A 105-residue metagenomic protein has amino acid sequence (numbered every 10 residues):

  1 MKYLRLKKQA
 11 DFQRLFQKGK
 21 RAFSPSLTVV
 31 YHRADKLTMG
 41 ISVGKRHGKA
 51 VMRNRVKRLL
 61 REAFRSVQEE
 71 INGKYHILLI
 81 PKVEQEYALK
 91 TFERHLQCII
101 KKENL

Functional and structural regions predicted by a protein language model:
M1-L105: Positively charged, solvent-exposed patches that mediate nucleic-acid binding
